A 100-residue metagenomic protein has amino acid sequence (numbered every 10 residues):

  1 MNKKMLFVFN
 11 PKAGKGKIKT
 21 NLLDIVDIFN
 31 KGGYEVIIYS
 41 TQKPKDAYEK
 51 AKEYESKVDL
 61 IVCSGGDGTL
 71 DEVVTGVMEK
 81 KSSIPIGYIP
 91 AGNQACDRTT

Functional and structural regions predicted by a protein language model:
K3-T100: Small-residue-rich beta-alpha loop regions that form the catalytic core of phosphotransfer and lipid-active enzymes
